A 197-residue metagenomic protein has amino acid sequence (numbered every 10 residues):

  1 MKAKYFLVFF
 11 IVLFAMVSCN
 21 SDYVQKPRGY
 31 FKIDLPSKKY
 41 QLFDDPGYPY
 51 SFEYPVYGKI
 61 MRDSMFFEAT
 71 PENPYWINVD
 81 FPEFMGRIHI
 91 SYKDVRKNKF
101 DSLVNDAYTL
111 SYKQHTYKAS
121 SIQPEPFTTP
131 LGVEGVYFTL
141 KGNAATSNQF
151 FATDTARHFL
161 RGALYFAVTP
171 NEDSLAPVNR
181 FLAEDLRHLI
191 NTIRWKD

Functional and structural regions predicted by a protein language model:
M1-Y5: Positively charged n-region of N-terminal signal peptides that target proteins for export
F6-I11, S21: Sec-dependent N-terminal signal peptides
A15-S18: C-terminal motif of bacterial Sec signal peptides marking the signal peptidase cleavage site
Y23-K26, A119-D197: Short, well-structured beta-strand
P27-Y48: Post-signal peptide N-terminal segment of mature Sec-exported envelope proteins
G47-N105: Secretory pathway targeting signatures of secreted, lumenal, and periplasmic proteins
V56-E68, Y112-P126: Short secondary-structure junctions
M61, L110-K113, L189-T192, K196: Structured segments of extracytoplasmic/periplasmic soluble domains in secreted or envelope-associated proteins
